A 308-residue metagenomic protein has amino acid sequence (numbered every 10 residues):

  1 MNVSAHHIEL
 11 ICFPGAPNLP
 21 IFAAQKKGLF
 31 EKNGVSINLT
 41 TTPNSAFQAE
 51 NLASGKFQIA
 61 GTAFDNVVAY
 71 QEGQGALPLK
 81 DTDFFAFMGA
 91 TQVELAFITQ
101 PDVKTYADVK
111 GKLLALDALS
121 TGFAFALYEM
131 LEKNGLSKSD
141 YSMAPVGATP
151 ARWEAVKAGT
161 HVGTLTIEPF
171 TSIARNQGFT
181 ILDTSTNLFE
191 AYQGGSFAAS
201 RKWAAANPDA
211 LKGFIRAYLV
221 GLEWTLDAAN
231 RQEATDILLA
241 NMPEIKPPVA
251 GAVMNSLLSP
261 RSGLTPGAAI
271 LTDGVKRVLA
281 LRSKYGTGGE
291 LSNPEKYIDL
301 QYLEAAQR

Functional and structural regions predicted by a protein language model:
M1-K138, M143-V146, V162-E168, A191: Short, glycine-/small- and polar/acidic-enriched structural segments that line small-molecule recognition paths
P17, K26, S45-Q48, A63-N66 (+10 more regions): Stable alpha-helical elements in mature extracytoplasmic
A24-K27, N33, N51, G55 (+11 more regions): Structured segments of extracytoplasmic/periplasmic soluble domains in secreted or envelope-associated proteins
K32, P78, N187-E190, P260-T272: Short, solvent-exposed loop/beta-turn-alpha elements that line the ligand-binding surface or hinge of extracytoplasmic
F57-A60, K157-A158, L257-T272, A305-R308: Short amphipathic alpha-helical segments at helix boundaries and their inter-helical linkers
D65-N66, Q74-G75, P150-M242: Pocket-lining segment of extracytoplasmic ligand-binding domains
A205-G288: Secondary-structure end/capping motifs
K276-R308: Conserved C-terminal helix/tail region of periplasmic/extracytoplasmic solute-binding proteins
